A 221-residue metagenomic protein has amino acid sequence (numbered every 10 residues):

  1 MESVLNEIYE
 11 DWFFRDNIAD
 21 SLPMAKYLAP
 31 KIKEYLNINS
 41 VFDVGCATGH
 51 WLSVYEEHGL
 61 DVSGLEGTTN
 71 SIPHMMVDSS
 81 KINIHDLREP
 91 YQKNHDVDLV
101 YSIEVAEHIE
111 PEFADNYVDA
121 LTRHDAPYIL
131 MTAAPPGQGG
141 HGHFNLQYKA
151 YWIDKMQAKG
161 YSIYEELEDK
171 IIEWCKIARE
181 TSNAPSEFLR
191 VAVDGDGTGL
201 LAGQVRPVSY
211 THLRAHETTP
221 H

Functional and structural regions predicted by a protein language model:
M1-I103, E112-H124, P135, G139 (+5 more regions): Conserved N-terminal segment of class I S-adenosyl-L-methionine
H108-I109: A short His-aromatic
P127-Y128: Short glycine-centered segments of the SAM/dcSAM-binding site in methyltransferase folds
T132: Alpha/beta-hydrolase-fold catalytic nucleophile elbow
A215-H221: A short, hydrophobic C-terminal helix/tail in secreted or cell-surface proteins
